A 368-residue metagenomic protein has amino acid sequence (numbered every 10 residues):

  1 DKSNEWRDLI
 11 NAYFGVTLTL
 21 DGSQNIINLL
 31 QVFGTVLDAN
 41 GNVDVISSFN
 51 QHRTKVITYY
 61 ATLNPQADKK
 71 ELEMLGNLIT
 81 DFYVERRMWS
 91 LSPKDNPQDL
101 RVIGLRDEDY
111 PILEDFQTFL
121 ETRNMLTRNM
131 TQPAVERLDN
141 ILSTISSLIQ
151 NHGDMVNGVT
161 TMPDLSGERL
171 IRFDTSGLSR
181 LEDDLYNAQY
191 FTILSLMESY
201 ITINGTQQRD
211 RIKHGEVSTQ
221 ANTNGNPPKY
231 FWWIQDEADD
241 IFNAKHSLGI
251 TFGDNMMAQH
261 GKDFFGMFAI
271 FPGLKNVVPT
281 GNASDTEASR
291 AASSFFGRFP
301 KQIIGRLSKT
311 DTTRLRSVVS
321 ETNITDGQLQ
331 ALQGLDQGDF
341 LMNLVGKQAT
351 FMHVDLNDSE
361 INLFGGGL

Functional and structural regions predicted by a protein language model:
D1-K2, P272: Cofactor-binding loop segments of dinucleotide-utilizing enzymes, especially the Rossmann-like FAD- and NAD(P)+-binding
K2-F14, L20-G22, I27-F265, F340-L344: P-loop NTPase motor domains
S23-I26, L30-Q51, T62, K245-D355: Conserved ATP-driven motor cores of ASCE-family P-loop NTPases powering translocation/secretion/packaging/pilus
G346, D355-L368: C-terminal alpha-helical "lid" subdomain
